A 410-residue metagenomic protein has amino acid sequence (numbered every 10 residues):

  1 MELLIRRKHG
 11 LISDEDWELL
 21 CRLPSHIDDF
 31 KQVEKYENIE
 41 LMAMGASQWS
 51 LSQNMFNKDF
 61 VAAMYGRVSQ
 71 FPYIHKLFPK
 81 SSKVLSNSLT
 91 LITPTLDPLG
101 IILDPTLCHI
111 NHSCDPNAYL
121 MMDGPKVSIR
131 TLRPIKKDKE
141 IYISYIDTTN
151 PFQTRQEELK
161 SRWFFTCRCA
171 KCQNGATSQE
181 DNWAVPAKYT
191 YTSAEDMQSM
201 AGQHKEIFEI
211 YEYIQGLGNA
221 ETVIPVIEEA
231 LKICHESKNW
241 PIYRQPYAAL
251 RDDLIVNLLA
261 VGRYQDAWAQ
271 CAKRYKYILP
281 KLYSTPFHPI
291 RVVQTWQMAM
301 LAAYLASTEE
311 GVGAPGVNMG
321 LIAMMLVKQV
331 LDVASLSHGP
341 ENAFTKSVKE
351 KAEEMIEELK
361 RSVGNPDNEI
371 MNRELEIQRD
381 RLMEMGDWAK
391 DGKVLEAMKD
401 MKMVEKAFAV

Functional and structural regions predicted by a protein language model:
M1-S113, M121: SET-domain substrate-recognition elements in eukaryotic SAM-dependent protein methyltransferases
E2-L11, H112-P246, D253: C-terminal SET catalytic tail plus cysteine-rich post-SET Zn-binding segment of SAM-dependent SET-domain
K188-E221, Y243-V261, P289-E309, K346-R361: Amphipathic alpha-helical repeat scaffolds of TPR domains
Q215-I233, R263-K276, M319-K328: Helix-turn-helix repeat elements of alpha-solenoid scaffolds
L231-Y243, Y277-F287, S337: Flexible helix-coil transition and linker loops at the boundaries of alpha-helical arrays
P241-I242, Y283-P286, T308-N318, G339-P340: Short coil/turn and helix-start
A314-P340: TPR/TPR-like (Sel1-like) alpha-helical repeat modules
V333-V410: Eukaryote-biased recognition of C-terminal alpha-helical segments
